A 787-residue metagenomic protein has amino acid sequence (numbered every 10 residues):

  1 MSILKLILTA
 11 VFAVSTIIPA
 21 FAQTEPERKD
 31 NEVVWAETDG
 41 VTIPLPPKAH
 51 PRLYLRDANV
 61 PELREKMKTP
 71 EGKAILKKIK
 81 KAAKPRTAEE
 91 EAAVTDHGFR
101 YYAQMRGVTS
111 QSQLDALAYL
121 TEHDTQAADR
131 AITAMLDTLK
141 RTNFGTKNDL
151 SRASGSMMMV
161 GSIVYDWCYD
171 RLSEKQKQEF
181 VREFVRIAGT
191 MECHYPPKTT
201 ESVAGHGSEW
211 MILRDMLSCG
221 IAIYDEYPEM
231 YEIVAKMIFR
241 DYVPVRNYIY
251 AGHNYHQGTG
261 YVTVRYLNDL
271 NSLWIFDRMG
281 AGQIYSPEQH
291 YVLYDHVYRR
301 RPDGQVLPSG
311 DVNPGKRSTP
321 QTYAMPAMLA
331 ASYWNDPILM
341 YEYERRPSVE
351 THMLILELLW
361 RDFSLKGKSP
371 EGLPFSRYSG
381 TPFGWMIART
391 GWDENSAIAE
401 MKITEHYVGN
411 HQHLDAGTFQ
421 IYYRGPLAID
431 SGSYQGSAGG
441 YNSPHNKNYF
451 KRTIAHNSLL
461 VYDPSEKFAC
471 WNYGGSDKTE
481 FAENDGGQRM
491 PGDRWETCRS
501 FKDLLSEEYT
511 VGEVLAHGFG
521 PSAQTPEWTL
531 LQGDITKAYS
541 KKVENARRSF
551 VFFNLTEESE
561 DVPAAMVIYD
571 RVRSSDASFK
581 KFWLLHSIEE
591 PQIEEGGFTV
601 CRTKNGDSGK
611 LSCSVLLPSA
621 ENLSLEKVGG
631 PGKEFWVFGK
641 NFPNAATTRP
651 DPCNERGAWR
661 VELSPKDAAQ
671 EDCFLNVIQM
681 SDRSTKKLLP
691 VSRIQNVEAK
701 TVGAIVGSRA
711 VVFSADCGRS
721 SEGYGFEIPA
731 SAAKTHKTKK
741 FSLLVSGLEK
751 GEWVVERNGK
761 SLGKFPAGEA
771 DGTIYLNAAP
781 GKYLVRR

Functional and structural regions predicted by a protein language model:
M1-L6: Positively charged n-region of N-terminal signal peptides that target proteins for export
I7-T16: Bacterial N-terminal signal peptides
A22-L76: Mature N-terminal, pre-catalytic/accessory segment of carbohydrate-active enzymes
R52-Y54, A58-V60, R64-R301, Q305 (+1 more regions): Aromatic-lined, polymer-binding surfaces characteristic of secreted/periplasmic polysaccharide-degrading enzymes
I223, V264-A428, D667-C673, L688-E752 (+2 more regions): Carbohydrate-active enzyme catalytic cores, enriched for enzymes that act on polyanionic acidic polysaccharides
P347-K604, A668-S684, S692-R693: Catalytic and substrate-binding regions of extracellular carbohydrate-active enzymes, especially polysaccharide lyases
S575, G629-R709, D716: Beta-strand-rich recognition/accessory modules
K581-G639: Polysaccharide-binding surfaces and accessory modules of carbohydrate-active proteins
